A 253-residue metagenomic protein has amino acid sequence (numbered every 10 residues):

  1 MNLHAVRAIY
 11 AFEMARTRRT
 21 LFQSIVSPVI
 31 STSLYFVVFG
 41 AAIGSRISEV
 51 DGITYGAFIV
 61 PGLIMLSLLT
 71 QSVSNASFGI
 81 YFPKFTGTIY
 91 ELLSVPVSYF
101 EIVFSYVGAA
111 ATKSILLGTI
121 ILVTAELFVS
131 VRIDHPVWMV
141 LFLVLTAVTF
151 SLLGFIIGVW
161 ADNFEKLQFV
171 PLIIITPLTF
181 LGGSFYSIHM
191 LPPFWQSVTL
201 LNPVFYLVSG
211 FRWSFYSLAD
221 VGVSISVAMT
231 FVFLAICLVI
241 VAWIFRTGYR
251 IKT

Functional and structural regions predicted by a protein language model:
M1-P136, L141-T253: Hydrophobic transmembrane alpha-helices and immediately adjacent juxtamembrane helices of multi-pass inner-membrane
